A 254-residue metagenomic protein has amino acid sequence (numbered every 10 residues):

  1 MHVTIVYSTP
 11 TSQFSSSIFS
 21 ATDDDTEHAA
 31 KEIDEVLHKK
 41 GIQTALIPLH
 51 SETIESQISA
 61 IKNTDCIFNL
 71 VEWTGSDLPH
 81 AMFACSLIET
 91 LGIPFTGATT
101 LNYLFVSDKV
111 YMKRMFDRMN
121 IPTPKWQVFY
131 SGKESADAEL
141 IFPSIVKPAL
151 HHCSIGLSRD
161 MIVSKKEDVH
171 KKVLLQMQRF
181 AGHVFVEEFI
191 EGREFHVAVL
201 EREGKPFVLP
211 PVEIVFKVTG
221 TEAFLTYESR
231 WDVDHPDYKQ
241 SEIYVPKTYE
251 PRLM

Functional and structural regions predicted by a protein language model:
M1-P94, L101, S107, Y111 (+1 more regions): ATP-binding N-terminal substructure of ATP-dependent carboxylate-amine bond-forming enzymes
M1-V6, I61, Y103-F185, E191-R193 (+1 more regions): Active-site nucleotide/adenylate-binding loops and adjacent lid/helix of ATP-dependent enzymes
S12-S15, H152-I155, D234-D237: Short acidic/His/Gly/Ser-rich catalytic and metal-binding motifs that mark active-site loops of diverse hydrolases
F14, G75, C153, E194 (+1 more regions): Conserved protein kinase catalytic core
T22-A29, K165, E250-L253: Residue-level preference for long, well-ordered alpha-helices that form the structural scaffold of enzyme catalytic
T44, P94-F95, T123, S144: Hydrophobic beta-strand scaffold residues
P48-H50, T99, Q127-Y130, S164 (+2 more regions): Residues at the C-termini of beta-strands that transition into short coil/loop
K166-R252: Phosphate-binding site of ATP-dependent enzymes
